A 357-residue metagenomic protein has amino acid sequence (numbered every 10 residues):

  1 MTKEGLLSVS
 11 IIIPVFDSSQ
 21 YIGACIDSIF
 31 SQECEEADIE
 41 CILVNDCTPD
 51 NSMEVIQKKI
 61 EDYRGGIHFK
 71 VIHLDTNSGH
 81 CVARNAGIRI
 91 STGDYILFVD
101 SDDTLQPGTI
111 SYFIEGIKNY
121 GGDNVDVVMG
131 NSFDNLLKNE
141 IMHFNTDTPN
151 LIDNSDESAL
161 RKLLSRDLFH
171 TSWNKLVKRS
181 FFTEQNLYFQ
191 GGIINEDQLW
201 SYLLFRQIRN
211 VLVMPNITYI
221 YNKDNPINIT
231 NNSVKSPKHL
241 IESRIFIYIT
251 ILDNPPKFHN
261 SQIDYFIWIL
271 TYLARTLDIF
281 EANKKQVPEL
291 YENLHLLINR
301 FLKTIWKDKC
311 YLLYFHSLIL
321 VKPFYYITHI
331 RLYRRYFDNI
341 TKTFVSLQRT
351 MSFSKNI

Functional and structural regions predicted by a protein language model:
L7-S10, E40, L199: Cell-envelope/extracellular polymer assembly enzymes that use nucleotide-activated donors
S18-S31: Short, well-formed alpha-helical segments that are part of the catalytic scaffolds of diverse glycosyltransferases
Y21-G23, D50-K59, T104, G108: Acidic helix N-cap motif at the loop->helix transition within catalytic regions of sugar-transfer enzymes
S28, N45-E54, T76, L105: A conserved acidic beta->alpha catalytic loop
L74-S91: Glycine-rich, basic loop-to-helix element that forms the pyrophosphate-binding segment of sugar-nucleotide handling
I96: Short aromatic/hydrophobic "clamp" motif used to bind/position activated sugar donors
S101-L212, Y219-K238, P256: Donor-binding/catalytic cores of nucleotide-activated saccharide and glycerol-phosphate transferases/polymerases
E281-I357: Membrane-interface aromatic/basic loop that binds lipid-linked glycans or pyrophosphate carriers, typified by
